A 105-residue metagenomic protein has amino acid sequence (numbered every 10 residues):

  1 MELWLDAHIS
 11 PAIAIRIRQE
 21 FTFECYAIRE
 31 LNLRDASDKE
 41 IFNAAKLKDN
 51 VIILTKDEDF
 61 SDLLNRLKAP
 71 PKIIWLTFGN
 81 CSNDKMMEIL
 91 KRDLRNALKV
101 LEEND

Functional and structural regions predicted by a protein language model:
L3-V51: N-terminal first-folded block
L5-D6, T55-K56, F78: Small/polar loops that bind or transfer phosphate-bearing groups
Y26, L54, I74-L76: Hydrophobic/aromatic beta-strand patches that form the interior of the parallel beta-sheet core in alpha/beta enzyme
N32-E40, D57-E58, C81-K85: Residues at secondary-structure transition points
A45-L64: Acidic, metal-binding active-site segment of PIN/NYN-like and related structure-specific nucleases
N50, P70, N104-D105: A structure-centric signal for secondary-structure junctions around beta-strands
S61-D93: Mid-chain, well-packed structural core segment of small domains
N96-D105: Charged phosphate-binding loop/patch that engages nucleotide di/tri-phosphates or the phosphate backbone of nucleic
